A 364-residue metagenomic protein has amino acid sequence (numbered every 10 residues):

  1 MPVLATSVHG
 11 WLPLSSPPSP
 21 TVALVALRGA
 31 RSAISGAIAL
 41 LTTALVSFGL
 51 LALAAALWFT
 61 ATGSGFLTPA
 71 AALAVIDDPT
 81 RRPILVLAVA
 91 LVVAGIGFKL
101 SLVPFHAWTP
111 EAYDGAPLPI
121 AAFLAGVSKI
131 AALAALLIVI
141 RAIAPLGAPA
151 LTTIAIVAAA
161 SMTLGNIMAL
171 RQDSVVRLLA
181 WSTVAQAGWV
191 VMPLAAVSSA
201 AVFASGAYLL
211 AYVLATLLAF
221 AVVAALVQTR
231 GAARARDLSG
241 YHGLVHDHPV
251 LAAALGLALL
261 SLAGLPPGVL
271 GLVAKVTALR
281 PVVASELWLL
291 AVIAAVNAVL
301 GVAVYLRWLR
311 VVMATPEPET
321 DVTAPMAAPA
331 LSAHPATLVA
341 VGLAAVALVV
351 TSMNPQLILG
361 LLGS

Functional and structural regions predicted by a protein language model:
M1-S364: Alpha-helical transmembrane segments of multi-pass membrane proteins predominantly involved in bioenergetics
